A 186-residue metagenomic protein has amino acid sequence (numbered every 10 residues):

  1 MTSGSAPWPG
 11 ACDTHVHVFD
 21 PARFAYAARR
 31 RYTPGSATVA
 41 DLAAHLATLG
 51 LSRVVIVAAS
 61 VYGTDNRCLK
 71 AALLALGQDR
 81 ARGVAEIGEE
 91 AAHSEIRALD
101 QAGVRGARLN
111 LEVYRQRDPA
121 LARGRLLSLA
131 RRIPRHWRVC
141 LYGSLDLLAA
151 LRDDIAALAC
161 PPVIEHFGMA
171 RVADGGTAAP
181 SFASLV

Functional and structural regions predicted by a protein language model:
M1-T64: An N-terminally biased module of ancient metal coordination in phosphate/nucleic-acid-related enzymes
A11-V16, R53-V57, A81-A85, R105-L109 (+2 more regions): Hydrophobic faces of well-ordered beta-strands that scaffold small-molecule active sites in alpha/beta enzyme cores
H15, L46, L69, L73 (+4 more regions): Conserved, mostly hydrophobic/aromatic
H17, A59-S60, E86-E90, N110-Y114 (+2 more regions): Active-site beta-loop-alpha junctions enriched in small/polar residues
S36-L46, E90-D100, G124-L126, P180-S181: Short, acidic/polar
H45, L49-E95: A metal-dependent hydrolase metal-coordination microenvironment
A92-Y142: Hydrophobic alpha-helical segments and helix pairs
L121-V186: Catalytic pocket-lining loop regions of alpha/beta-barrel enzymes, especially the amidohydrolase/enolase/GH5 lineages
